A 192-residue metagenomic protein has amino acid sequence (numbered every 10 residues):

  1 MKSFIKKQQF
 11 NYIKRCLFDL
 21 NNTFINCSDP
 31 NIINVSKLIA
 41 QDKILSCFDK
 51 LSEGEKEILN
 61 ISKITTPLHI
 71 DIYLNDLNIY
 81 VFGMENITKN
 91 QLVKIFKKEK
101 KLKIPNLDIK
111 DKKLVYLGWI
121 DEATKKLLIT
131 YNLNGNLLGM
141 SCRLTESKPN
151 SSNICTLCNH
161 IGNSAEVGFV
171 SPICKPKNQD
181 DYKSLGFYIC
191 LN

Functional and structural regions predicted by a protein language model:
M1-K97: General detector of N-terminal leader/presequence modules that precede the first folded domain
L17, N22-I25, D29-I32, D108 (+3 more regions): Generic alpha-helix signal with a bias toward terminal, lower-confidence helices and secondary-structure junctions
L20, L68, P105-L107, E166: Alpha-helical context
D49-N60, K126-I129, F187-N192: Short, Lys/Arg-enriched charge-dense amphipathic segments
D71-K125, L133: N-terminal, charge-rich interaction modules
A123-S151: Short, charged surface segments at domain edges that flank catalytic/cofactor-binding sites
S141-N192: Cys/His-clustered metal-coordination modules, chiefly Zn-binding fingers
